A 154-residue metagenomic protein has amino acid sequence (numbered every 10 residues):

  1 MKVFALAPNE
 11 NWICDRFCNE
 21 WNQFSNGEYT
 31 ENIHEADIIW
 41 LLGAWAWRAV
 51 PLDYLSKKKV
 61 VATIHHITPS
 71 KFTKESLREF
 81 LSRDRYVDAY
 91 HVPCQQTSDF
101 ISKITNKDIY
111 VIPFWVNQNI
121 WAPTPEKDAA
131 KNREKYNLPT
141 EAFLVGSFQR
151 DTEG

Functional and structural regions predicted by a protein language model:
M1-A49: N-terminal pre-catalytic "stem/leader" segment of glycosyltransferase-like enzymes
N26-E28, V60, L77, N132 (+1 more regions): Catalytic phosphate/metal-binding cores of nucleic-acid and nucleotide-processing enzymes, i.e., regions that mediate
I38-G43, D53-K71, A89-H91: Active-site proximal beta-strand in glycosyltransferases
K71-Y90: Membrane-proximal helix-turn-helix segments that form the acceptor-binding/catalytic region of lipid-linked
D88-S102, N106-E126: Donor nucleotide-sugar binding/catalytic pocket of nucleotide-sugar-dependent glycosyltransferases
A122-L138: A short helix/loop element that forms part of the nucleotide-sugar donor recognition site in Leloir-type
P139-G154: Conserved donor-binding/catalytic core segment of Leloir-type glycosyltransferases
